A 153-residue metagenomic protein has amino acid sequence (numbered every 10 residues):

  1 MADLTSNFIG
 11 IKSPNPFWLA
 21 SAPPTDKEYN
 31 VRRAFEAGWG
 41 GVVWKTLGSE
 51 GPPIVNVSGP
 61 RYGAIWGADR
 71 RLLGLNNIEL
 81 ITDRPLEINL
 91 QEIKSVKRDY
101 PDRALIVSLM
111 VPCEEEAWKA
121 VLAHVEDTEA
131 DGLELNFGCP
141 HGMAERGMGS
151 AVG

Functional and structural regions predicted by a protein language model:
A2-I9, S13, W18-P24, E28-G153: Active-site entrance/lid segments in N-terminal catalytic domains of soluble metabolic enzymes
